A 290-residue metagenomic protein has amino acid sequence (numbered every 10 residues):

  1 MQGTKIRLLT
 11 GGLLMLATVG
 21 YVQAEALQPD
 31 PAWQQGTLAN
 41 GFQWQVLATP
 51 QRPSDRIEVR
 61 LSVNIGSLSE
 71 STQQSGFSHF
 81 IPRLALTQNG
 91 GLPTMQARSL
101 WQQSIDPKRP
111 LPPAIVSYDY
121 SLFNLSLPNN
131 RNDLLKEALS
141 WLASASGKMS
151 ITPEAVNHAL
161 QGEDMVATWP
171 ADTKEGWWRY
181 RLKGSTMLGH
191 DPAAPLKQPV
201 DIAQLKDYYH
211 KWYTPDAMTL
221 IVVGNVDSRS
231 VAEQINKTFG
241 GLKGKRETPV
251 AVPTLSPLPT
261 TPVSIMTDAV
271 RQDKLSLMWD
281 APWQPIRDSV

Functional and structural regions predicted by a protein language model:
M1-Q23: Gram-negative bacterial Sec-dependent N-terminal signal peptides
D30-W33, A39-F42, R52-S62, T72-F77 (+6 more regions): Extracytoplasmic
E58-S126, D172, M187-P192: M16/MPP (pitrilysin/insulinase) zinc-metallopeptidase core fold and M16-derived inactive scaffolds
S75, R83, R98-S99, Q103 (+8 more regions): Solvent-exposed, polar/charged alpha-helical surfaces in well-ordered, non-transmembrane soluble domains, broadly
T87-G91, L125-A159, R287-S289: M16/insulysin-pitrilysin zinc metalloprotease superfamily fold
A97-S99, K148-T168, D227, R246-T260: Acidic/histidine-enriched alpha-helical segments
A138, A145, V166-P215, I235: Scaffold signal of the M16-like zinc-metallopeptidase fold and its non-catalytic homologs
L188, T219-Q284: An aromatic/glycine/proline-enriched structural segment found at the starts of mature extracellular/organellar domains
